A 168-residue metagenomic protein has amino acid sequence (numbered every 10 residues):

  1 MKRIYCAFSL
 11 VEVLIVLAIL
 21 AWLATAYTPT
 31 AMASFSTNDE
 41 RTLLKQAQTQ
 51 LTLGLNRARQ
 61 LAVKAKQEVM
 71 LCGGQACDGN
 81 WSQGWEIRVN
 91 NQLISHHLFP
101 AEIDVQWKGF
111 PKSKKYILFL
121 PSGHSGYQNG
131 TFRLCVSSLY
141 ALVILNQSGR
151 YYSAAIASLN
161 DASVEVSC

Functional and structural regions predicted by a protein language model:
M1-F8: N-terminal leader/signal peptides at the extreme start of proteins
K2, W22, A26-K64, E68-C168: N-terminal helix-rich module
A18-I19: Residues within membrane-spanning alpha-helices of integral membrane proteins, especially the hydrophobic core/packing
